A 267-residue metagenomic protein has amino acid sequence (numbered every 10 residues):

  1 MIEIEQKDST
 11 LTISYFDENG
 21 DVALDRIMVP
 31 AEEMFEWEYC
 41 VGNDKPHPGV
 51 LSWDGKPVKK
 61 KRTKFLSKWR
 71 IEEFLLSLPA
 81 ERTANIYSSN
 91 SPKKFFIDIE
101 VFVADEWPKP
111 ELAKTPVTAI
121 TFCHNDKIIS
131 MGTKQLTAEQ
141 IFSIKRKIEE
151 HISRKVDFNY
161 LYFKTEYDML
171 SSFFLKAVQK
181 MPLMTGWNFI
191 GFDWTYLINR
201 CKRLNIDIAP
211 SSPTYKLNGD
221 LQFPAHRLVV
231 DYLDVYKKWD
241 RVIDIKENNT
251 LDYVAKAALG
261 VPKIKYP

Functional and structural regions predicted by a protein language model:
M1-K238, V242-P267: The two-metal-ion catalytic cores of nucleic-acid processing enzymes
